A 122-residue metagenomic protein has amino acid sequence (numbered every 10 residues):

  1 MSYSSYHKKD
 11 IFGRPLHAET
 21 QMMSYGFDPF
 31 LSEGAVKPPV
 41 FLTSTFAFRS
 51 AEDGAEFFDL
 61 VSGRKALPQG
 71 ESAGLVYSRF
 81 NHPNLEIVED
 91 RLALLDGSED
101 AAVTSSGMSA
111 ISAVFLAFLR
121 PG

Functional and structural regions predicted by a protein language model:
M1-E71: N-terminal glycine-rich, Lys/His-bearing helix-loop that initiates the first secondary-structure elements of many
T45, S50-S109: Conserved N-terminal alpha-helix of the aminotransferase class I/II PLP-enzyme fold
S112-L116: Hydrophobic alpha-helical segments in the ANL/AMP-binding
A117-G122: Conserved PLP-anchoring active-site segment centered on the Schiff-base-forming lysine
